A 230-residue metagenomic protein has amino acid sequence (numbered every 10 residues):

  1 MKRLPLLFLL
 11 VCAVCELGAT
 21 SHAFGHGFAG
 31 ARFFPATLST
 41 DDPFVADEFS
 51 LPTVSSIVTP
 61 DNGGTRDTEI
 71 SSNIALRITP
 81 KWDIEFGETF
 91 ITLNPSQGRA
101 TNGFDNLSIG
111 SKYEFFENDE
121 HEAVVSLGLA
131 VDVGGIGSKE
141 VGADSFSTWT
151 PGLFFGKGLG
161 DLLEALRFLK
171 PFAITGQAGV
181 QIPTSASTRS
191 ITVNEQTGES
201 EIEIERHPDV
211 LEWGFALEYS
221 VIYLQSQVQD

Functional and structural regions predicted by a protein language model:
M1-L4: Positively charged n-region of N-terminal signal peptides that target proteins for export
L7-G18: Bacterial N-terminal signal peptides
A23-D230: Transmembrane beta-barrel domains of Gram-negative outer membranes and organellar outer membranes
